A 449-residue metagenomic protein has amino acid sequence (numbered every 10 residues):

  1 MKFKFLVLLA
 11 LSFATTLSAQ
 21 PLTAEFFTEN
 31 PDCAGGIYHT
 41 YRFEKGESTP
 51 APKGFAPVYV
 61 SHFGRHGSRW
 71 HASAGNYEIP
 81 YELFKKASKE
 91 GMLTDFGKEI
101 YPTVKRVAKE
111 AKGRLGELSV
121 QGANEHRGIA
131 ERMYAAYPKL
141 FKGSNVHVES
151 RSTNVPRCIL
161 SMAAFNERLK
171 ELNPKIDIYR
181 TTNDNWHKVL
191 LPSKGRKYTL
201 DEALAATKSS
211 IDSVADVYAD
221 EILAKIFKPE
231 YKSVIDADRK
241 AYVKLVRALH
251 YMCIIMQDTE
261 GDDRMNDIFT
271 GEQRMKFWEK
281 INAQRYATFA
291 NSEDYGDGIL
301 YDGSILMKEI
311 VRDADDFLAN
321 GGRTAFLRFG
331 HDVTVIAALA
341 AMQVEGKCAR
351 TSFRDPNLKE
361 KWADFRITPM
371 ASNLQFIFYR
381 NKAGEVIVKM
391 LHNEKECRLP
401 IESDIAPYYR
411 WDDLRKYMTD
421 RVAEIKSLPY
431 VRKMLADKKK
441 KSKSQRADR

Functional and structural regions predicted by a protein language model:
M1-P21: Bacterial Sec-dependent N-terminal signal peptides
Q20-E149, T153-F326, G330-R449: Signature for phosphate-centric chemistry
